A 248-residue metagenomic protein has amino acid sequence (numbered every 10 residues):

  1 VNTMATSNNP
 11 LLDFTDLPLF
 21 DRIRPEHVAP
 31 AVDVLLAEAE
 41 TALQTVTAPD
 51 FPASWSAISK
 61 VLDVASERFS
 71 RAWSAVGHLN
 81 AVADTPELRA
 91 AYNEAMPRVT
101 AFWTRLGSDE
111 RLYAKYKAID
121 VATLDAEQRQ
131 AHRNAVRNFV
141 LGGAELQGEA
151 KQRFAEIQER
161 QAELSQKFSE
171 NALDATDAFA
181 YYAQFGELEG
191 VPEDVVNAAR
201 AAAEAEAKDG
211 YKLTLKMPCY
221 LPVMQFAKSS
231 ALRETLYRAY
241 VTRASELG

Functional and structural regions predicted by a protein language model:
V1-G248: Zn2+-dependent metallopeptidase catalytic domains
